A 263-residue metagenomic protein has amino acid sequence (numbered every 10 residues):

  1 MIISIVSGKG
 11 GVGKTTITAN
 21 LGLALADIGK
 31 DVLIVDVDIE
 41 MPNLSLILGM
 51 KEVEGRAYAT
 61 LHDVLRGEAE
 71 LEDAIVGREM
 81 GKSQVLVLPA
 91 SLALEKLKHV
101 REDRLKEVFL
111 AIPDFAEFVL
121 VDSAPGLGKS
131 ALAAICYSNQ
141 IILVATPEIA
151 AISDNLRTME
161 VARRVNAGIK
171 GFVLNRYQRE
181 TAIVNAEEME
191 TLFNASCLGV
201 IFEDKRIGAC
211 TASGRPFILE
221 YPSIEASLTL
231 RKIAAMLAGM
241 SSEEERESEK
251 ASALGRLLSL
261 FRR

Functional and structural regions predicted by a protein language model:
I2, V85-V87, C197-V200: Conserved beta-strand scaffold positions in the cores of enzyme catalytic domains, especially in NTP/NDP-utilizing
I2-E40: Walker A/P-loop phosphate-binding motif and the immediately C-terminal alpha-helix
S4, T16, V87-P89, V173: Soluble periplasmic/extracytoplasmic beta-strand elements of cell-envelope proteins
G10, V64, L88, D122 (+3 more regions): Residue-level signature of catalytic and energy-coupling elements of molecular machines, predominantly ATP/GTP-dependent
T18, A57, R101, L105 (+2 more regions): Short, conserved glycine- and acidic-residue-centered signature motifs in active-site or ligand-binding loops
V37-D114, T211-S213, L219: P-loop/Walker-type NTP enzyme "switch/lid" segment
D103-E107, A111-D114, F118-A209: Conserved catalytic-core segment of NTP-binding enzymes
R164-R263: C-terminal lobe/tail of nucleotide-utilizing enzymes
